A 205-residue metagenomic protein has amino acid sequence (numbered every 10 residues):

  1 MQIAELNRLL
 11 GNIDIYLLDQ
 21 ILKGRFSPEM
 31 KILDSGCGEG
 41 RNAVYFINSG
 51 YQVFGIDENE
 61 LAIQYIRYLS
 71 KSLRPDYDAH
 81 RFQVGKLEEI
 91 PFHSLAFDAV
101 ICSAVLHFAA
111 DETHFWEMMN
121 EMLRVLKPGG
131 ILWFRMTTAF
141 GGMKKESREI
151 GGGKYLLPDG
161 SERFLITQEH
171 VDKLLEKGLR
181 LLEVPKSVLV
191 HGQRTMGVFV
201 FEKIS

Functional and structural regions predicted by a protein language model:
M1-S27, I32-L33, G38-E88, I131-S205: Class I (Rossmann-like) S-adenosyl-L-methionine-dependent methyltransferase catalytic domain, capturing the SAM-binding
V44-I47, M119-L123: A structural alpha-helix within SAM-dependent methyltransferase catalytic domains
E88-V100: A short acidic, Gly/Pro-enriched loop at the edge of an enzyme's catalytic core that lines a small-molecule cofactor
C102-V105: A short beta-strand submotif of the Rossmann-like class I SAM-dependent methyltransferase core that lines
F108-A109, G141: Short glycine-rich, flexible loops that bind phosphorylated cofactors or substrates
A110, L126-K127: Helix-to-beta-strand junctions that scaffold the AdoMet/dcAdoMet cofactor pocket in Class I SAM-dependent enzymes
A110-E121: A short, conserved alpha-helix within the catalytic core of class I
